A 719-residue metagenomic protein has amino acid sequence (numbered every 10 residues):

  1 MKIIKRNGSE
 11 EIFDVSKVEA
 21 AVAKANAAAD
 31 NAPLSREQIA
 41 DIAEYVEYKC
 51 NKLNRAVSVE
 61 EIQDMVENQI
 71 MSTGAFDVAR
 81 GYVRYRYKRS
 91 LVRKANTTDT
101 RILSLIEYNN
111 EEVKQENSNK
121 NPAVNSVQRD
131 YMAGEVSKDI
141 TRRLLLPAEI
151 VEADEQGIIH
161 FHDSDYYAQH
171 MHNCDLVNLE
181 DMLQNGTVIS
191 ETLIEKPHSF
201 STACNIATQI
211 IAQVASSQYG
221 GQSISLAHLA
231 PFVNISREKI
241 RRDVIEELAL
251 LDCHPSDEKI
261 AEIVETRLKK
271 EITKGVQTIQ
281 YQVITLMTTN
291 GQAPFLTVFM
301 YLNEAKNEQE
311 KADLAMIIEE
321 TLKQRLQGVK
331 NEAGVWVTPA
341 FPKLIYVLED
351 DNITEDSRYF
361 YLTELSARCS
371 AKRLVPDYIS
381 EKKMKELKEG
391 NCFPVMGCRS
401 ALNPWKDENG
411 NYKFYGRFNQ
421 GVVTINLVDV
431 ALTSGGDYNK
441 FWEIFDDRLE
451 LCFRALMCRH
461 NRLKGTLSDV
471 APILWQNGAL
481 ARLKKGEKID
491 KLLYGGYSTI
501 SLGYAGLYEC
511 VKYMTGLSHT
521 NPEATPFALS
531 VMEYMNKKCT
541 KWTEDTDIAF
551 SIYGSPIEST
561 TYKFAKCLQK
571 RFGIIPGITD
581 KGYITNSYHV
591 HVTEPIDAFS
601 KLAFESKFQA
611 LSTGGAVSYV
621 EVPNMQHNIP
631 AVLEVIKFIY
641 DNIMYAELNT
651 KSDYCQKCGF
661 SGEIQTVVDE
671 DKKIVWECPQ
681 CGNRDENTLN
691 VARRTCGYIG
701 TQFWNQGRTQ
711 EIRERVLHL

Functional and structural regions predicted by a protein language model:
M1-I106, R713-H718: Charged, amphipathic alpha-helical regulatory modules used for macromolecular assembly or allosteric control
V18, V22, L229, V233 (+2 more regions): Buried hydrophobic packing segments
A23, F453, M457, Y508-K512: Amphipathic, well-packed alpha-helical segments that form the structural scaffold of globular domains
K88-V92, T98-G496, L517, N521-E686 (+1 more regions): Conserved catalytic cores of very large enzyme subunits
P231, I500-Y513, E533, R694: Contiguous, well-ordered alpha-helical segments that form the cores/surfaces of helical PPI scaffolds
I272-V276, Q280, K512-Y513, R708-E714: Metallocofactor- and cofactor-centric catalytic cores in central/energy metabolism, strongly enriched
G682-L719: Long insertion/accessory domains within large nucleic-acid-processing enzymes
